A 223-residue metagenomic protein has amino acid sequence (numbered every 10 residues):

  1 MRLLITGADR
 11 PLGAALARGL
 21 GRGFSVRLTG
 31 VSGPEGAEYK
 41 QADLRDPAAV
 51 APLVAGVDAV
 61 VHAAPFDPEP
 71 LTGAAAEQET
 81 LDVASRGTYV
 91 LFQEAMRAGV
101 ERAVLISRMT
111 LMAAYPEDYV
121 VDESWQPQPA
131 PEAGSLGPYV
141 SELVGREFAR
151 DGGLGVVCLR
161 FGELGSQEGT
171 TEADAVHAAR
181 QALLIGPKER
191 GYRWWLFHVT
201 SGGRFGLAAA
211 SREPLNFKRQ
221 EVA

Functional and structural regions predicted by a protein language model:
M1-G23: N-terminal Rossmann NAD(P)H-binding glycine-rich loop of SDR-like oxidoreductase domains
T6, T29, A63, A103-M109 (+1 more regions): SDR active-site strand-loop-helix element
G33-P34, Q41-V83: NAD(P)H-binding glycine-rich loop region in Rossmannoid oxidoreductase-like domains and their noncatalytic homologs
R45, A75, E79-V90, A98 (+2 more regions): Glycine-rich NAD(P)-binding loop of the Rossmann-fold in SDR/ketoreductase-type enzymes
Y89-P131: Conserved Rossmann-fold NAD(P)-dependent oxidoreductase catalytic core, especially the SDR/UDP-sugar
Y115, P131-V156: Active-site Tyr-X1-5-Lys
R146, R150-G153, Q167-F197, G202-R204: Alpha-helical substrate-binding/gating segment
R193-A223: Conserved C-terminal active-site "lid" loop/helix of NAD(P)H-dependent oxidoreductases that clamps the redox cofactor
